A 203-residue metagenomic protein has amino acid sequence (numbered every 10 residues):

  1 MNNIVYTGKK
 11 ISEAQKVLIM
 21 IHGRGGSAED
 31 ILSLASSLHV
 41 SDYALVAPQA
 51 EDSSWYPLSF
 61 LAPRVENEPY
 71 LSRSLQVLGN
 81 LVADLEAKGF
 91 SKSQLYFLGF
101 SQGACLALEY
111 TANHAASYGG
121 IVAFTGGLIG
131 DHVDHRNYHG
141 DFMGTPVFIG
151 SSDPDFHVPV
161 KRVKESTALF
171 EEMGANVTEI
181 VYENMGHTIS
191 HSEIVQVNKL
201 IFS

Functional and structural regions predicted by a protein language model:
M1-K92: Serine-hydrolase catalytic machinery in alpha/beta-hydrolase-like enzymes
I19-G23, T125, S151-S152: The conserved beta1-alpha1 loop
R24, K164-T167, E171-S203: C-terminal catalytic histidine-bearing segment of alpha/beta-hydrolase fold enzymes
I31-L34, H135, P159-L169: Short alpha-helix in the alpha/beta-hydrolase fold that links the catalytic acid
F97-G99, F124, G150: Short beta-strand immediately N-terminal to the catalytic nucleophile in serine-hydrolase-like folds
L98-G103, A107: Gly/Ala-rich beta-loop-alpha elbow adjacent to hydrolase catalytic centers
A116-I129: A conserved short beta-strand
V147-S151, D155: Short beta-strand/loop motif that positions the catalytic acidic residue of the alpha/beta-hydrolase fold
